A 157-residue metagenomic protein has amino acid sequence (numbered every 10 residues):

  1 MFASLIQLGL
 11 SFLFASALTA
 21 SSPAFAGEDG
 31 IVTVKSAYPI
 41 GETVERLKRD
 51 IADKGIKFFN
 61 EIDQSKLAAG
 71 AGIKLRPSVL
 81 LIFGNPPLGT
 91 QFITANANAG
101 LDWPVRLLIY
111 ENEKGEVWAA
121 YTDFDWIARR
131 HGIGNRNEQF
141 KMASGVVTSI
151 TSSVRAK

Functional and structural regions predicted by a protein language model:
S4-A20: Bacterial N-terminal signal peptides
A24-G55, S152: Terminal, regulation- and interaction-focused segments at domain boundaries
G30, V79, E116-V117: Small-molecule pocket liners
V34-E42, F59, G134-K141: Soluble non-cytosolic domains of exported or imported proteins
T43, L47, Q64, A143-V146: Stable alpha-helical elements in mature extracytoplasmic
A52, I56-V105, I109: Compact, glycine-rich, soluble single-domain proteins
R106-I133: Beta-strand/loop substructures that line and gate deep hydrophobic ligand-binding cavities in soluble
F124-K157: C-terminal partner/receptor-binding element of secreted or periplasmic proteins
